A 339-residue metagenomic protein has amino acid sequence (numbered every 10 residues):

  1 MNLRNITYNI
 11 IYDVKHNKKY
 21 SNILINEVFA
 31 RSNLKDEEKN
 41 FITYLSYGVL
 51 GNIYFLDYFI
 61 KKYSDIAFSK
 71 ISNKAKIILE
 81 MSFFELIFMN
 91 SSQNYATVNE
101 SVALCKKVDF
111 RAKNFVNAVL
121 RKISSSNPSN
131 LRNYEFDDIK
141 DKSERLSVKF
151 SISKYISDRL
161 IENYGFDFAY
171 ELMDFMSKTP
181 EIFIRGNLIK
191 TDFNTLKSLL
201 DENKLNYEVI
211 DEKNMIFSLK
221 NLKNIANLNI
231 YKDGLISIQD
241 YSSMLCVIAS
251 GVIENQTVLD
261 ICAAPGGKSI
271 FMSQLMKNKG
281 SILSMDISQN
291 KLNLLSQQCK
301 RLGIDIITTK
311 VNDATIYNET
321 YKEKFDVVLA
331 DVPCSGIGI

Functional and structural regions predicted by a protein language model:
M1-I339: S-adenosylmethionine
